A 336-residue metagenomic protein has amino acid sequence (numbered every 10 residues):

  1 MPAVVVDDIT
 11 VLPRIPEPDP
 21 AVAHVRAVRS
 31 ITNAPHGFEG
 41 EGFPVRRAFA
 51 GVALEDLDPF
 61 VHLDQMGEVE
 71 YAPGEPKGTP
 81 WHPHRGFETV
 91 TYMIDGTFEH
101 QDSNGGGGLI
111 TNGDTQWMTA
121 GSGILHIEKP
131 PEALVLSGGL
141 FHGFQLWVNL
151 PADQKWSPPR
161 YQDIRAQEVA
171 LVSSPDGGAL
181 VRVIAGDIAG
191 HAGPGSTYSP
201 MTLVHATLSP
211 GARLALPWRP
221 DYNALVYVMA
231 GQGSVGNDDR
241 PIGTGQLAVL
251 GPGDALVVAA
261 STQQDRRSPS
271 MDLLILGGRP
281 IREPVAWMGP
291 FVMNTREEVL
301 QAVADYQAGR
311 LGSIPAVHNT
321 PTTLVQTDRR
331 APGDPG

Functional and structural regions predicted by a protein language model:
M1-G336: Jelly-roll (double-stranded beta-helix
